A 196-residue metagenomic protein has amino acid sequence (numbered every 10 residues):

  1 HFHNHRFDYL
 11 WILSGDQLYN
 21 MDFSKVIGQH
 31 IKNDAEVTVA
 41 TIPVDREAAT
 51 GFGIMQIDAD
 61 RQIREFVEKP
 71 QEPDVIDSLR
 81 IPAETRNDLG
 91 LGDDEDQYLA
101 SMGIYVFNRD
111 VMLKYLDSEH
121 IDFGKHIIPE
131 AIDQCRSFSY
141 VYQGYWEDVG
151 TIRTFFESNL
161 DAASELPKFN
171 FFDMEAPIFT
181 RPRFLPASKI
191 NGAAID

Functional and structural regions predicted by a protein language model:
H1-N4: A structured beta-alpha segment of the ubiquitous adenosine-cofactor-binding alpha/beta core
L10: Short aromatic/hydrophobic "clamp" motif used to bind/position activated sugar donors
L13-S14: Active-site acidic Asp-centered loop
Q17, D45-R46, Y145-W146: Short histidine/acidic/glycine/proline-rich micro-motifs that form metal- and phosphate-coordinating active-site loops
Q17, Y105, I152: Gly/Ser/Thr-rich beta-alpha loop segments that engage phosphate groups in nucleotides
N20-V106, S118-E119: Conserved core of the sugar-phosphate nucleotidyltransferase
E84-E95, R109-D196: Left-handed beta-helix
